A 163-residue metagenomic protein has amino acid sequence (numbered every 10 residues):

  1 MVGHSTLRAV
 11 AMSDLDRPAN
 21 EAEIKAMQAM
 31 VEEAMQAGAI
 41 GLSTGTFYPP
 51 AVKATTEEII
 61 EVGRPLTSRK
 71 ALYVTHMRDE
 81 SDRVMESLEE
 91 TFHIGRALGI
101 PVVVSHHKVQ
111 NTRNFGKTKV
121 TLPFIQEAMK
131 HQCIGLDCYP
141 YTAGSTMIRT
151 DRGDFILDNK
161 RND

Functional and structural regions predicted by a protein language model:
M1-A97: Hydrophobic, small-residue-rich alpha-helical packing segments that form membrane-like cores
S5-A9, S13-R17, A22, G95-I100 (+1 more regions): Polyanionic/metal-chelating signatures
